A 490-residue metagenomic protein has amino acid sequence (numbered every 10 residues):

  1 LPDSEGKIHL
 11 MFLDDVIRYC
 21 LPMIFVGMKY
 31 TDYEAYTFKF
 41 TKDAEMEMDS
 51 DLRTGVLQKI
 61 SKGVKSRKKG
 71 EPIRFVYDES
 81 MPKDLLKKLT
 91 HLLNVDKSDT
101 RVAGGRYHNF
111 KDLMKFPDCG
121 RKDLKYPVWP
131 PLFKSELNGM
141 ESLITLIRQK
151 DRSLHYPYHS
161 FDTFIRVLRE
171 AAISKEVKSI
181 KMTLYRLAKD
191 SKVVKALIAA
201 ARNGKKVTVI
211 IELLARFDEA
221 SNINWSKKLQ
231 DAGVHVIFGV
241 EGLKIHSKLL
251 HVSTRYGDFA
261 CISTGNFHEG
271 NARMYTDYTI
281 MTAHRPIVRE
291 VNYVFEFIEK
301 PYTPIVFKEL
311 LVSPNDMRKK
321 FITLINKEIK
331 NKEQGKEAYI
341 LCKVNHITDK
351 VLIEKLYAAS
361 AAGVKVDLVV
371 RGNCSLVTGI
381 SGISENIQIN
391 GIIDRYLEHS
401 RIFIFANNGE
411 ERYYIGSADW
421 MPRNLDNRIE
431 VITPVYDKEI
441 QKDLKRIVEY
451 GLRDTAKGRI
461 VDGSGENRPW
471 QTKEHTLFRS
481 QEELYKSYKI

Functional and structural regions predicted by a protein language model:
L1-I340, A358-A362, C374-Y396, I402-I490: N-terminal localization/anchoring segments of enzymes in phospholipid and broader phosphate metabolism
K350-Y357: Glycine/threonine-rich ATP-lid/beta-loop region of ATP-binding domains
K365-V369: Hydrophobic alpha/beta core scaffold segments
